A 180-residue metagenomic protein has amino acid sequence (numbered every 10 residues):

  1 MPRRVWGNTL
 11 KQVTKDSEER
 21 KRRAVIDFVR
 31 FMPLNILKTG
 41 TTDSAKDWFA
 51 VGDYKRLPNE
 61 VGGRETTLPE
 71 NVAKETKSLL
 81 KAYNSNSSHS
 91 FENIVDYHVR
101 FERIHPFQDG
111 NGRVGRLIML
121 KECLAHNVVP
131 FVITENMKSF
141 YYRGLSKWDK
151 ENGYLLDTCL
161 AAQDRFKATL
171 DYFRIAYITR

Functional and structural regions predicted by a protein language model:
M1-R180: FIC/Doc superfamily catalytic core
